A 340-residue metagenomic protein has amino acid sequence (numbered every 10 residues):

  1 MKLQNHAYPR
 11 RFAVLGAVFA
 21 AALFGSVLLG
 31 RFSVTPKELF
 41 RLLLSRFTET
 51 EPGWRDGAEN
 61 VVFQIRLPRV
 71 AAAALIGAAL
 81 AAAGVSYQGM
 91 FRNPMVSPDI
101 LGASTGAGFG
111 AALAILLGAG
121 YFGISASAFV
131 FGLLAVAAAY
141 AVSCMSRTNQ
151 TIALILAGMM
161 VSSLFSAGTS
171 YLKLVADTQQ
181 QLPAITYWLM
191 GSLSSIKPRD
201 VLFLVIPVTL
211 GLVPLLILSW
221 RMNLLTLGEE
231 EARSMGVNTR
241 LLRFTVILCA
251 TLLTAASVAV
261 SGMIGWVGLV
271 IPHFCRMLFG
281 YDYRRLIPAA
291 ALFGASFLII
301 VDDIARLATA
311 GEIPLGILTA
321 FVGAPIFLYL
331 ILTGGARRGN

Functional and structural regions predicted by a protein language model:
M1-N340: Alpha-helical transmembrane segments in inner-membrane proteins
